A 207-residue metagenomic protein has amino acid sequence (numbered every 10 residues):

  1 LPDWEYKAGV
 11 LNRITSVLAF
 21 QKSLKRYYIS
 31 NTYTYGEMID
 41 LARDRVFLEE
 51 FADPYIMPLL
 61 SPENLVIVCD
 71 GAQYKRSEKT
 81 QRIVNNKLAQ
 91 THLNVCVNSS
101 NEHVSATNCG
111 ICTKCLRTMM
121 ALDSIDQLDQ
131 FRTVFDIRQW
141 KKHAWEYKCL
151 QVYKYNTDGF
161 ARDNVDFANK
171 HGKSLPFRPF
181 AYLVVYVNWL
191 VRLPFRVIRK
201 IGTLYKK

Functional and structural regions predicted by a protein language model:
L1-K206: Nucleotide-activated chemistry modules centered on ATP-dependent adenylation/adenylyltransferase
